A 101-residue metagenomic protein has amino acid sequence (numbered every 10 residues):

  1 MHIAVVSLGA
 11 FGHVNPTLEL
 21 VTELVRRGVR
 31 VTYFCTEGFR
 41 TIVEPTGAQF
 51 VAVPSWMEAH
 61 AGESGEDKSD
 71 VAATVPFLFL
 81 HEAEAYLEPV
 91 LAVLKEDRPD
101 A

Functional and structural regions predicted by a protein language model:
M1-A101: Glycosyltransferase specificity loop/lid
